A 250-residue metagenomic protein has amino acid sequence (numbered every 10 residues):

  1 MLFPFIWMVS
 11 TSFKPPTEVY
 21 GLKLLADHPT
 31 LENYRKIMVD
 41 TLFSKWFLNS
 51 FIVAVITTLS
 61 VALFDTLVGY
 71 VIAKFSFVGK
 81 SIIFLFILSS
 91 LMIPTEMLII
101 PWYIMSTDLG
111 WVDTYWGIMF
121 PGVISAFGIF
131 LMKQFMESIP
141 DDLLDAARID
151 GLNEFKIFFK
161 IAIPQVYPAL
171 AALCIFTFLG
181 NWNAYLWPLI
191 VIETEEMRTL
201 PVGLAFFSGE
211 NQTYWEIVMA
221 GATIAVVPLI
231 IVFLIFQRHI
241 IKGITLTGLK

Functional and structural regions predicted by a protein language model:
M1-K250: A structural signal for multi-pass alpha-helical bundles of membrane permease subunits that mediate small-molecule
